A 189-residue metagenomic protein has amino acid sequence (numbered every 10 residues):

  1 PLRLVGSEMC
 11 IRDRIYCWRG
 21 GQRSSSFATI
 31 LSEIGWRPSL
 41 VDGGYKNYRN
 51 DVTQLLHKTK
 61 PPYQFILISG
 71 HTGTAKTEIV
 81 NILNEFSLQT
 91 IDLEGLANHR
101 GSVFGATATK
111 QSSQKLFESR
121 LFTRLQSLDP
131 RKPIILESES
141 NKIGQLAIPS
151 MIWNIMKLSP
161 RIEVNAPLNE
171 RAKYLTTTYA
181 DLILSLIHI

Functional and structural regions predicted by a protein language model:
P1-G6, I11, I187-H188: Single conserved hydrophobic/aromatic residue that forms the stacking wall/gate of nucleotide- or nucleobase-binding
E8, R12-V41: Catalytic cysteine-centered active loop of the rhodanese-like fold, especially the PTP/DSP P-loop
W36-N50, D92-A97: A short glycine-rich beta-strand->turn/loop micro-motif centered on a GG-aromatic cluster
L56-Y63: Phosphate-binding P-loop
L67-N84: Glycine-rich phosphate-binding P-loop
I91, G95-P149: Conserved nucleotide-sensing/catalytic segment adjacent to the nucleotide-binding pocket in NTP-handling enzymes
N154, T177-L186: Long, charge-rich alpha-helical interaction segments
M156-L175: Conserved phosphate-donor/acceptor-positioning beta-strand/loop module used by diverse small-molecule
